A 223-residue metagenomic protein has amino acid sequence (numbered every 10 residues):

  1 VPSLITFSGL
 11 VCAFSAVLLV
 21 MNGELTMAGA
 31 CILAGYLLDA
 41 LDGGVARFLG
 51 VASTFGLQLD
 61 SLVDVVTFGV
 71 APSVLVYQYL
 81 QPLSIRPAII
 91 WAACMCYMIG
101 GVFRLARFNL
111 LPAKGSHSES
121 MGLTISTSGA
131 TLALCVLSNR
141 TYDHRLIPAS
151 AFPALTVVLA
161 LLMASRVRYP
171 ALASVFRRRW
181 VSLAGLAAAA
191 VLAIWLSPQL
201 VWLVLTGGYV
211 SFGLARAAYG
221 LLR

Functional and structural regions predicted by a protein language model:
V1-A40, R216: Topogenic membrane-insertion module of multi-pass membrane proteins
V1-F7, F48-A106: Multi-pass membrane catalytic core of lipid/isoprenoid biosynthesis enzymes
I5-S8, A28-G35, A93-C96, G100 (+5 more regions): Hydrophobic alpha-helical transmembrane segments of polytopic
V11, L37, L41-V45, L62 (+1 more regions): Active-site His/Glu-centered metal-binding helix of metallohydrolases
S15-A30, V70-A93, L134-A151, L196-L200: Helix-coil boundary and interhelical linker segments in multi-pass alpha-helical membrane proteins
D42-S53, V102-H117, A164-L172, L214-L221: C-terminal ends of transmembrane helices
A88-T131: Hydrophobic, well-structured mid-protein blocks that either form specific transmembrane helices
H117-R223: C-terminal membrane-associated helical module and adjoining short loops/tails
